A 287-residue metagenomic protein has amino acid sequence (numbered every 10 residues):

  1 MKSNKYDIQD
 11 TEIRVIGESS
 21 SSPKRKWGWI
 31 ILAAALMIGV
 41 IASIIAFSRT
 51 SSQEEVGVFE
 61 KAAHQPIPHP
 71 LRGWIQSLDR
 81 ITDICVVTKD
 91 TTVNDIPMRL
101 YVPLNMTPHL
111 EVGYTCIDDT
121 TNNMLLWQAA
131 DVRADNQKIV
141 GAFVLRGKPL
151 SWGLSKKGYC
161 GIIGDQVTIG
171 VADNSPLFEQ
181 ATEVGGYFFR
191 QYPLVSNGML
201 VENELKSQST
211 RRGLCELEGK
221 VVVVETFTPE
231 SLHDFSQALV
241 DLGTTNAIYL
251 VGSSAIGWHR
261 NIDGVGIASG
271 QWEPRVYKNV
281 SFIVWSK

Functional and structural regions predicted by a protein language model:
K2-W152: Zymogen propeptides
K89, Y159, G213: Short, surface-exposed charged micro-motifs
V93-M98, I162-Q166, E216-V222: Beta-strand-turn-beta hairpins that frame and shape the catalytic cleft of phosphate-ester-processing enzymes
W127-Q128, R133-M199: Active-site-adjacent helix-turn-beta-strand microarchitecture at beta-sheet edges that either contains or buttresses
Q137-L154, S207, E216, K220-T245 (+1 more regions): Conserved, well-ordered active-site substructure
G185-V224: Flexible, glycine-rich surface segments
